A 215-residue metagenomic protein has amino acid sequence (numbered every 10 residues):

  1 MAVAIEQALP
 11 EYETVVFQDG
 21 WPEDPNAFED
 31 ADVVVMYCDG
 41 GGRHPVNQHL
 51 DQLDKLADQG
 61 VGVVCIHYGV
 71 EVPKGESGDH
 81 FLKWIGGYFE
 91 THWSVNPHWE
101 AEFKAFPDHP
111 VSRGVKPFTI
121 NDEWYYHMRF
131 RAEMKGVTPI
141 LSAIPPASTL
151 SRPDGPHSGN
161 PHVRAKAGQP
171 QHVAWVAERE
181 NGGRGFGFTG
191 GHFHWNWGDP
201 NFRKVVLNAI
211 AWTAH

Functional and structural regions predicted by a protein language model:
M1-V72: Helical hinge/lid and interdomain linker segments adjacent to catalytic or ligand-binding clefts that mediate domain
M1-Y12, W21, A147-L150, P170-A177 (+2 more regions): Short, surface-exposed patches at the edges or C-terminal ends of soluble domains, predominantly
V3, E13, E90, V95-N181: Catalytic beta-strand/loop cores that center a nucleophilic Ser/Cys/Thr and support acyl-enzyme chemistry
A27, V46-H49, S77, G198-F202: Residues at alpha-helix caps and immediate loop-helix transition turns in enzyme cores, especially N- and C-cap
G41, V70-V72, I144-S148, E180-G182 (+1 more regions): Short, solvent-exposed loop/turn segments at secondary-structure junctions
R43-P117: A glycine-rich, often tryptophan-bearing local segment used as a flexible ligand/cofactor-contacting loop or short
H80-G87, N121, R131-K135, R203-H215: Oxidoreductase and adenylate-handling cofactor-binding alpha/beta cores
I140-L141, F186-G190: Active-site-proximal beta-strand elements of phosphoester/diester hydrolases
